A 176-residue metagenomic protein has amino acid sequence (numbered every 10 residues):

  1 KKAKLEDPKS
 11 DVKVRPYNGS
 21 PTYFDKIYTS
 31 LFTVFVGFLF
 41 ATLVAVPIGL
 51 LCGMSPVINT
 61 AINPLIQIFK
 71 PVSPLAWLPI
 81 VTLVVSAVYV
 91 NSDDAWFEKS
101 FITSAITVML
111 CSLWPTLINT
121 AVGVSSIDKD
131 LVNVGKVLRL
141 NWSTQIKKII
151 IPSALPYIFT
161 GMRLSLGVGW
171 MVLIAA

Functional and structural regions predicted by a protein language model:
K1-L39: Periplasmic/extracellular loop-to-transmembrane helix junction in inner-membrane transport proteins
K9-P21, L51, S55, S143-K148: Short, membrane-interfacial amphipathic segments enriched in basic
F24-V36, N59, I66-F69, L155 (+2 more regions): Alpha-helical membrane-interface segments at transmembrane helix boundaries
V36-I66: Transmembrane-helix boundary motif in ABC transporter permease subunits
M54-I62, W96-I102, W142: Membrane-helix interface segments
Q67-P115, V122-G123: Generic hydrophobic transmembrane alpha-helix motif, especially the helices
V124-K136, S143-K148: Intracellular coupling helices
W142-A175: Transmembrane alpha-helices
